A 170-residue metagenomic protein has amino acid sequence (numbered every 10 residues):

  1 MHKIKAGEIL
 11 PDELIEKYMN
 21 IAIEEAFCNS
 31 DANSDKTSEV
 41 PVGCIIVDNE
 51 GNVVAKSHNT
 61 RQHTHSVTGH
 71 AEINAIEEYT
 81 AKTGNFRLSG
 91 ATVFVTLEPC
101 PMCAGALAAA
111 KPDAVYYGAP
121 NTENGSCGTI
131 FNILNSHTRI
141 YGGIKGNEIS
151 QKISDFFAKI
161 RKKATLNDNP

Functional and structural regions predicted by a protein language model:
M1-Y18, F156, K163-P170: Catalytic cores of nucleic-acid editing and processing enzymes, centered on the cytidine/adenosine deaminase
G7-S38: Short, basic/aromatic recognition patches
E13, K17-N20, E24, N52 (+2 more regions): Replace "anionic and nucleotidyl ligands
A22, G43, A75: Conserved hydrophobic/aromatic pocket- or pore-lining residues that grip, position, or stack substrates in active sites
D35-E39, F86-S89: Short helix-terminating capping/connector loops at secondary-structure junctions
S38-G51: Short beta-strand scaffold segments in enzyme catalytic cores
A55-A158: Zn2+-dependent cytidine deaminase-like catalytic core
